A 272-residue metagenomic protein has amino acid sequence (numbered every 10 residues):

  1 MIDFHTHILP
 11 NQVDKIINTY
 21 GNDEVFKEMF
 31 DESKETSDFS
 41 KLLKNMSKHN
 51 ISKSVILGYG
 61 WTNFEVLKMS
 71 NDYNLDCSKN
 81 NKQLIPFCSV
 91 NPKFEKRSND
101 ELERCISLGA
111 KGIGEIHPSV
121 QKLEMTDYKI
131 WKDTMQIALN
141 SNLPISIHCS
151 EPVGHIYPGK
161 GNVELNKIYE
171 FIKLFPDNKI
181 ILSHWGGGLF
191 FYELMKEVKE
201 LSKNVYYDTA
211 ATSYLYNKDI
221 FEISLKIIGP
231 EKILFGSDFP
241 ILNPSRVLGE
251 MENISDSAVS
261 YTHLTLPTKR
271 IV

Functional and structural regions predicted by a protein language model:
M1-L57, E65: An N-terminally biased module of ancient metal coordination in phosphate/nucleic-acid-related enzymes
H5-N11, H148, H184, H263: Histidine-centered divalent metal-coordination motifs
L9-Q12, W61-F64, K93-K96, V120-Q121 (+4 more regions): Active-site environment of divalent metal-dependent phosphoester hydrolases
K41-N45, S70-C77, E101-C105, I130-T134 (+4 more regions): A general structural detector for well-ordered alpha-helical segments in enzyme core domains, enriched
S52-K53, W61-V153: Active-site gating/metal-coordination segments in enzymes
K111-G112, H117, M125-L234: Catalytic pocket-lining loop regions of alpha/beta-barrel enzymes, especially the amidohydrolase/enolase/GH5 lineages
T262-T268: Conserved small/polar residues in nucleotide/adenosyl-binding loops
